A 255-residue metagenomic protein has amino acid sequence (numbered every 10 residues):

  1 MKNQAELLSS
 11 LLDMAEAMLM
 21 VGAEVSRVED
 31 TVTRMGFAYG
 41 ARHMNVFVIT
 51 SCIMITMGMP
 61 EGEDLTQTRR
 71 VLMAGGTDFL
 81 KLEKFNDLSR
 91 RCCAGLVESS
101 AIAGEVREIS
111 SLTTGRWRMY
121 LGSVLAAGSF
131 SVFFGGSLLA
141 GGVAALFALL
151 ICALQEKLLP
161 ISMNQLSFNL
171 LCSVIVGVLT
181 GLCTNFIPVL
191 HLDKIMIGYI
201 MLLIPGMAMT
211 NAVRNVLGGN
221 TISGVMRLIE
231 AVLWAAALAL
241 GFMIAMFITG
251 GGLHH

Functional and structural regions predicted by a protein language model:
M1-A94: Soluble N-terminal domains of membrane-associated systems
A5-S9, S26, G75-L82, L96 (+7 more regions): Electropositive phosphate-/nucleotide-binding environments in soluble metabolic enzymes
M18-G22, M35, Y39, L88-G95 (+6 more regions): Change "in soluble alpha/beta enzymes" to "in soluble alpha/beta proteins
G75-G122: Hydrophobic alpha-helical segments and helix pairs
E108, I151-S162, T210-S223: C-terminal ends of transmembrane helices
L112-P188: Core alpha-helical transmembrane segments of integral membrane proteins
N185-H255: Generic detector of multi-pass transmembrane helix bundles and their immediately adjacent loops in polytopic membrane
